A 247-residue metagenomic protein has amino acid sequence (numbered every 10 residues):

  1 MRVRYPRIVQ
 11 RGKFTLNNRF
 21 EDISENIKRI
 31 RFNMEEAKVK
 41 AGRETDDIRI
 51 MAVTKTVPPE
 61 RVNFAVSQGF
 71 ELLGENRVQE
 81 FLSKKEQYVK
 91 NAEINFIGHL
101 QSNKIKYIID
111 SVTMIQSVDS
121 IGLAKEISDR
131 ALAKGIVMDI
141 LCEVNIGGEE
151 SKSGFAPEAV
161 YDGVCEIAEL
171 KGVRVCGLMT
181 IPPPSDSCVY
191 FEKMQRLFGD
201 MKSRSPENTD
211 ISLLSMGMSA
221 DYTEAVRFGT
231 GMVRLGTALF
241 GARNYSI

Functional and structural regions predicted by a protein language model:
I8-A220, V226-F228, F240-A242: Conserved alpha/beta-domain cores
T230-I247: Gly/Pro- and small hydrophobic-enriched strand-loop and loop-to-helix capping segments that sit at the rims
